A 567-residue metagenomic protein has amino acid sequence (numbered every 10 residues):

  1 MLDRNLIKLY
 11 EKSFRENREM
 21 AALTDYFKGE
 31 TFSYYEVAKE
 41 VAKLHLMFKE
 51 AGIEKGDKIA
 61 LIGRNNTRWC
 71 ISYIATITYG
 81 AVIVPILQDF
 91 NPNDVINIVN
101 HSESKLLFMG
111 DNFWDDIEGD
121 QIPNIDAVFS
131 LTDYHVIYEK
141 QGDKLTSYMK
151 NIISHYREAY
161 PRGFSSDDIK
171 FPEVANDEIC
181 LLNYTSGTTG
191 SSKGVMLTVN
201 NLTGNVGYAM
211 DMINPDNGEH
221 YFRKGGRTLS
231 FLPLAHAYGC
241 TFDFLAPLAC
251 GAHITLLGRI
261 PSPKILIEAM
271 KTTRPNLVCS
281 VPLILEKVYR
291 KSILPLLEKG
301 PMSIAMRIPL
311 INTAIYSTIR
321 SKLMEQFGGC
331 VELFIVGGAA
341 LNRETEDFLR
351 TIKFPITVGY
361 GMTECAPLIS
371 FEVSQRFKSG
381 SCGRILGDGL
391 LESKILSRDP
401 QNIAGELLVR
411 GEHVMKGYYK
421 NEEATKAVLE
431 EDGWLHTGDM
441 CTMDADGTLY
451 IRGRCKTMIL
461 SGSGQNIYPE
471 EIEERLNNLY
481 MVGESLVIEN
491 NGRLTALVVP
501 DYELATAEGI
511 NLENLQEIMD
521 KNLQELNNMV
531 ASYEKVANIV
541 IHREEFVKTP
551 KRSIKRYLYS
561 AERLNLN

Functional and structural regions predicted by a protein language model:
E19, S154-Y184, S191, N217-R227: Conserved pre-ATP/AMP-binding loop-to-beta segment of ANL
A22-G52, D57-N66, C70, I74 (+2 more regions): Conserved AMP-binding/adenylate-forming core of the ANL superfamily
S33-Y35, P172, C180-G207: Conserved AMP-binding A3 loop
A51, T78-R157, G492: Structural core segment of the AMP-binding/adenylate-forming
I62, I385, N402-S461, N478: Conserved ATP-binding/catalytic segment of the ANL
T203-R227, L234-S321, C330: Conserved AMP-binding/adenylation subdomain of ANL enzymes
N276-C279, Y289-F377: Gly/Ser/Thr-rich phosphate-binding loop
I459, E484, G492, L523-N567: Conserved C-terminal "lid"/linker of ANL adenylate-forming enzymes
